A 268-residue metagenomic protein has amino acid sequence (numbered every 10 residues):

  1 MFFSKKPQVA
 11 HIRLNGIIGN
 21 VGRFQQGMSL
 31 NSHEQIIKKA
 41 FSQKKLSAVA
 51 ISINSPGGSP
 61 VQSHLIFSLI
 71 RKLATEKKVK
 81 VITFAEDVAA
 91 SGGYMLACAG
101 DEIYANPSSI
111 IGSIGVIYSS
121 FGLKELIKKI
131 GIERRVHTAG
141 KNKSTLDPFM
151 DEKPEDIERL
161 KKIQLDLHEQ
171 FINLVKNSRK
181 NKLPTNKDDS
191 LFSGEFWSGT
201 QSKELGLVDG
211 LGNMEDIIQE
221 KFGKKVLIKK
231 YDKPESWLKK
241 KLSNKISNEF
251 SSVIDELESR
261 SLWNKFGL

Functional and structural regions predicted by a protein language model:
M1-N106, I117-L268: N-terminal organellar transit peptides
